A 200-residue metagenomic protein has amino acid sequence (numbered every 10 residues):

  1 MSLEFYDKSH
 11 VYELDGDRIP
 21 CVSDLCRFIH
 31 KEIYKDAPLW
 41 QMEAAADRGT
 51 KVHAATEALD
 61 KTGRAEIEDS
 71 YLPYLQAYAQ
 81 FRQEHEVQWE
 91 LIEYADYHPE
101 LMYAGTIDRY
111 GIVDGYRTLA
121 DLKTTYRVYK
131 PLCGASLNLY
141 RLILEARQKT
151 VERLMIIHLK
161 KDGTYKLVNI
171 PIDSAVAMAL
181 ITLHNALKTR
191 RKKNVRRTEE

Functional and structural regions predicted by a protein language model:
M1-A104, E200: Metal-dependent nuclease catalytic cores that hydrolyze phosphodiester bonds in DNA/RNA, characterized by
D69, Y94-T189: Nucleic-acid nuclease catalytic cores
R190-E200: Glycine- and charge-rich intrinsically disordered segments
